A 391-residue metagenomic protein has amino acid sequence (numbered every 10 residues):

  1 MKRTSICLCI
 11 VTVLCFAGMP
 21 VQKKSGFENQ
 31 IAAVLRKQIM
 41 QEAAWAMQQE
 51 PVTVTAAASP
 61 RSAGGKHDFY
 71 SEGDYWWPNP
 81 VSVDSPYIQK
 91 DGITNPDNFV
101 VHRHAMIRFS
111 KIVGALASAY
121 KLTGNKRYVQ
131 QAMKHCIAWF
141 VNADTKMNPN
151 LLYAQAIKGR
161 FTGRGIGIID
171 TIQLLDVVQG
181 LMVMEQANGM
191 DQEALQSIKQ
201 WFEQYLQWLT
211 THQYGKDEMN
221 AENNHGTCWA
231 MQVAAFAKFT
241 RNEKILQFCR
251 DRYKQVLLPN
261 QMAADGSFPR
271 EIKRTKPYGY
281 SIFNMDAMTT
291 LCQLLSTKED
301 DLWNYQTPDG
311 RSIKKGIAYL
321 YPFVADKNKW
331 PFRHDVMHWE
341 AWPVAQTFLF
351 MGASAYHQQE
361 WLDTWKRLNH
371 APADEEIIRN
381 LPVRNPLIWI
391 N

Functional and structural regions predicted by a protein language model:
M1-K23: Bacterial Sec-dependent N-terminal signal peptides
C7-C9, C15, F99, C136 (+3 more regions): Generic recognition of cysteine residues
M19-K216, S296-E299, N304-N391: Extracellular glycan-targeting catalytic surfaces
H67, R164-I282: Active-site cradle of extracellular carbohydrate-active enzymes
F109, V113-L116, W229-A230, N284 (+1 more regions): TPR repeat positional signature
T240, L291-S296: Extended, well-ordered alpha-helical segments in internal regulatory regions
R274-N284, Q306-I313: Short amphipathic alpha-helix initiation/capping segments at coil-to-helix junctions
